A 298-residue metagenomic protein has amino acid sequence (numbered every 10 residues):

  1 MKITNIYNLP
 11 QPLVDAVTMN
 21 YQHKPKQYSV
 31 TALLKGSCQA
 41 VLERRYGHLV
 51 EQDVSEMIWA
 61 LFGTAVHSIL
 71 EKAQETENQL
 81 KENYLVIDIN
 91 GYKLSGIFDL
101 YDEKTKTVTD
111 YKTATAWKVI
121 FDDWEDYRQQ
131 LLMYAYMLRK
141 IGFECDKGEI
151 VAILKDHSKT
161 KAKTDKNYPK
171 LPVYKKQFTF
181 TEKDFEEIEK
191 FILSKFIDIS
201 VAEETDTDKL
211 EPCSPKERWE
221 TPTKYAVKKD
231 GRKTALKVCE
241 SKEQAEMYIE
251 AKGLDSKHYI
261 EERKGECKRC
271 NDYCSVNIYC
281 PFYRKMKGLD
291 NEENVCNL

Functional and structural regions predicted by a protein language model:
M1-V108, T115-Q129, R139, A152-L154 (+2 more regions): Metal-dependent nuclease catalytic cores that hydrolyze phosphodiester bonds in DNA/RNA, characterized by
T4-N5, M137-L298: Metal-dependent nuclease catalytic regions and adjoining charged, substrate-binding loops involved in nucleic-acid end
G36, V66-H67, Y134, I192 (+1 more regions): A residue-level signal for conserved active-site and pocket-lining positions in enzyme catalytic cores
A40-L42, Y111, Y134, E211 (+1 more regions): Broad hydrophobic/π-residue packing in well-ordered secondary structure
S95, D126-M133, K183, E187 (+1 more regions): Short, well-structured alpha-helical interface segments that form or flank functional binding sites
